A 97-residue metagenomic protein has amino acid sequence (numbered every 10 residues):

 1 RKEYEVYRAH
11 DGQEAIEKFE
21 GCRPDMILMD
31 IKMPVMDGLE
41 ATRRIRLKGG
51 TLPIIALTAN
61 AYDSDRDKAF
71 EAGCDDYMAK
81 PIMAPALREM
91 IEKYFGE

Functional and structural regions predicted by a protein language model:
R1-Y7: Two-component/phosphorelay signaling modules centered on CheY-like receiver
R8-E17, G38: Helix N-cap/capping motif at the beta->alpha junctions
E20-C22, R44-L52, A72: Conserved phosphotransfer cores of two-component systems
C22-L28: Active-site beta3 strand of CheY-like receiver
M33: Receiver (REC) domain active-site loop signature in two-component systems and cognate sites in sensor histidine kinases
I82-I91: C-terminal output helix
